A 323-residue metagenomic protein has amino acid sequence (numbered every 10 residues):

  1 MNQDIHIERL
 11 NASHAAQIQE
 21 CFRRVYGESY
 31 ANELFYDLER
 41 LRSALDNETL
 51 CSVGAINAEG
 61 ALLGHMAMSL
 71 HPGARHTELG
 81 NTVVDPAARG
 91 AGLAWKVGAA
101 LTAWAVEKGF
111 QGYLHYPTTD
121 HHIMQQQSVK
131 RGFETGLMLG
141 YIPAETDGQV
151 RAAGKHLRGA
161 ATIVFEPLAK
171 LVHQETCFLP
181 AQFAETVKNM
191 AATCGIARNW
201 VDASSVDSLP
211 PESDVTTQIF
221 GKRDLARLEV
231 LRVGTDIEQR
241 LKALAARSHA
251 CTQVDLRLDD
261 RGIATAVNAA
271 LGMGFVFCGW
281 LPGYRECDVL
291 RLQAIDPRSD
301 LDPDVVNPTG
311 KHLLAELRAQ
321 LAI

Functional and structural regions predicted by a protein language model:
M1-S13: Conserved N-terminal entry element of GNAT/NAT acetyltransferase domains
A12-P86, T217-D224, V230-G234, L281 (+1 more regions): A conserved beta-strand-loop-helix scaffold within acyl/acetyltransferase catalytic domains
V84, G90-A105, H115, D236-A243: Conserved acetyl-CoA-binding loop-helix of GNAT-fold acetyltransferases
A105-T119, S248-R257: Conserved GNAT acetyl-CoA-binding A-motif
Y116, G132-G154, V276-C287: Conserved catalytic-core motifs of GNAT/GCN5-like acyltransferases
Q127-S128, A270: Conserved active-site tyrosine of GNAT-family acetyltransferases
P143-F178, E286-L313: C-terminal "cap" of GNAT-fold acetyltransferases
A184-G283: Non-catalytic interaction/regulatory modules that flank or connect domains
